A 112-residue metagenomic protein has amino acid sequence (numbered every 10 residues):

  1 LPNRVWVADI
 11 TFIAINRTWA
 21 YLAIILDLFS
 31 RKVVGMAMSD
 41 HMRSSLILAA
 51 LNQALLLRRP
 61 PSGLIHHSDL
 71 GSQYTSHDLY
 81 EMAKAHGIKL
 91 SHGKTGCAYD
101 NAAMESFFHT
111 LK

Functional and structural regions predicted by a protein language model:
L1-K112: Charged DNA-binding/catalytic regions of mobile-element recombinases
